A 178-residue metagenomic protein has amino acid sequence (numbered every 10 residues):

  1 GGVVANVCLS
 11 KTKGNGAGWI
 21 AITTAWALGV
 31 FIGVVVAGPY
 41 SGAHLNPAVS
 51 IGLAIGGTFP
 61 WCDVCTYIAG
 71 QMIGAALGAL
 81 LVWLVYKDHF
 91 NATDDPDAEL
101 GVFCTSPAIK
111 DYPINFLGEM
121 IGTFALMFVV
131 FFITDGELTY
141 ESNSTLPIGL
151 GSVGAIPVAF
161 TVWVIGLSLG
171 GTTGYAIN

Functional and structural regions predicted by a protein language model:
G1-I177: Membrane-interface helix-loop junctions and terminal tails of multi-pass membrane proteins
